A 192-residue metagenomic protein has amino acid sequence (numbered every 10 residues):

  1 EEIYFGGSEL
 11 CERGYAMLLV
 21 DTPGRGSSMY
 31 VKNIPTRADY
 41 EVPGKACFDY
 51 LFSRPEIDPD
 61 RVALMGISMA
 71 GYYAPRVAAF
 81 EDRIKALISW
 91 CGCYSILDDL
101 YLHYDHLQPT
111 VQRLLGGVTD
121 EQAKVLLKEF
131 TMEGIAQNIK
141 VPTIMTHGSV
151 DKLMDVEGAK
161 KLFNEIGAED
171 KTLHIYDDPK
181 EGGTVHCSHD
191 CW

Functional and structural regions predicted by a protein language model:
E1-S8: The serine-hydrolase catalytic nucleophile loop
G6, V141, D155-N164: Short alpha-helix in the alpha/beta-hydrolase fold that links the catalytic acid
L10-S27: Conserved alpha/beta-hydrolase
P35-R61, R76: Alpha/beta-hydrolase active-site loop
G66-A70, A74: Gly/Ala-rich beta-loop-alpha elbow adjacent to hydrolase catalytic centers
R76-V125, I139-V141: Hydrolase active-site cap/lid region
I139-K140, M145-H147, D151: Short beta-strand/loop motif that positions the catalytic acidic residue of the alpha/beta-hydrolase fold
A168-W192: C-terminal catalytic histidine-bearing segment of alpha/beta-hydrolase fold enzymes
